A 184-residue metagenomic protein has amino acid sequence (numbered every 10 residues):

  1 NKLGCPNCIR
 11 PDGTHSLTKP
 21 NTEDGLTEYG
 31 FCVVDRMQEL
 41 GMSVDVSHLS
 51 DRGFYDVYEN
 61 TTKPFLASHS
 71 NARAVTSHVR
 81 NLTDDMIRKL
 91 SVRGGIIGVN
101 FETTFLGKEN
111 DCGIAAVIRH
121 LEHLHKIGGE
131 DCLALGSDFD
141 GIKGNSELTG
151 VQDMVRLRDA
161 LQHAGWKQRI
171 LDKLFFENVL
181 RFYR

Functional and structural regions predicted by a protein language model:
N1-T104, I118-H125, C132, D153-R156 (+2 more regions): Extended, charged catalytic domains and RNA/DNA-binding interfaces, predominantly in divalent-metal-using enzymes
S50, F139-G141, L180: Short, internal active-site loops enriched in acidic
S77-V79, E109-C112, N145-L148: Short, solvent-exposed loop/turn segments at secondary-structure boundaries
N100-F101, G128-V151: Short acidic/histidine-rich active-site segments
I114-A116: Glycine-rich anion/phosphate-binding loops
T149-R184: Mid-to-C-terminal alpha-helical segments outside catalytic/metal-binding sites
